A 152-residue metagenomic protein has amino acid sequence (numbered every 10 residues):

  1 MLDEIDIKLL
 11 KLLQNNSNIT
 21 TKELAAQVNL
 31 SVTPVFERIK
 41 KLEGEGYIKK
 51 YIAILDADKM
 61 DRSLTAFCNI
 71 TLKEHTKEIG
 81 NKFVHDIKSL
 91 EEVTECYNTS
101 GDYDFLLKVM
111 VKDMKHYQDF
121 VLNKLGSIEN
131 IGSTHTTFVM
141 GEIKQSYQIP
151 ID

Functional and structural regions predicted by a protein language model:
M1-D152: A compositional/biophysical signature of low hydrophobicity enriched in polar/charged and small residues
